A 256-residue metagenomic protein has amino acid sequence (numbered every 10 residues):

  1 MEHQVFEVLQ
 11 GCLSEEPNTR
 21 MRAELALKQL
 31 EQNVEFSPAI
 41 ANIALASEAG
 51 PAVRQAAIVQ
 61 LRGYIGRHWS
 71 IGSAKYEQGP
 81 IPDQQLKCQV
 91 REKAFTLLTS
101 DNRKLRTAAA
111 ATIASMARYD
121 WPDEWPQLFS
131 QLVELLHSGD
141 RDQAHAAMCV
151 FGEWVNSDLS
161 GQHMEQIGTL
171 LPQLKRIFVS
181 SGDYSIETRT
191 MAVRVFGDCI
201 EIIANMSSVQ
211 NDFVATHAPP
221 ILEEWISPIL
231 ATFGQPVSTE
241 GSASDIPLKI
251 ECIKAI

Functional and structural regions predicted by a protein language model:
M1-P51: N-terminal "cap/leader" segments of large eukaryotic alpha-helical scaffolds
M1-Q4, R22, E35-I40, Q60 (+12 more regions): Structural recognition of alpha-solenoid helical scaffolds
V8-E15, I40-A49, K93-N102, L132-R141 (+2 more regions): Helix-loop junctions that connect tandem helical modules in alpha-solenoid scaffolds
C12, L27-E31, Q60-H68, T112-R118 (+5 more regions): Hydrophobic residues within the alpha-helices of tandem HEAT/HEAT-like
P17, M21, S37-P38, P122-P126 (+6 more regions): Extended alpha-solenoid scaffolds built from HEAT/ARM-like alpha-helical repeats and adjacent low-complexity/polar
A26, S70-K87, D158-L171, S181-S185 (+2 more regions): HEAT/armadillo-like alpha-solenoid scaffolds in large eukaryotic assembly and transport factors
A49-I113: Eukaryotic helix-linker segments that join adjacent hydrophobic helices
